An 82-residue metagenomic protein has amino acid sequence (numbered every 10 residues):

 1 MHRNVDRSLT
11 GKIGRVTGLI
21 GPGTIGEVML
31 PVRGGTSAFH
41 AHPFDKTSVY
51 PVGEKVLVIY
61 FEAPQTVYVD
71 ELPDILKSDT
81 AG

Functional and structural regions predicted by a protein language model:
H2-T80: Terminal membrane-proximal soluble interaction domains of membrane-associated proteins
